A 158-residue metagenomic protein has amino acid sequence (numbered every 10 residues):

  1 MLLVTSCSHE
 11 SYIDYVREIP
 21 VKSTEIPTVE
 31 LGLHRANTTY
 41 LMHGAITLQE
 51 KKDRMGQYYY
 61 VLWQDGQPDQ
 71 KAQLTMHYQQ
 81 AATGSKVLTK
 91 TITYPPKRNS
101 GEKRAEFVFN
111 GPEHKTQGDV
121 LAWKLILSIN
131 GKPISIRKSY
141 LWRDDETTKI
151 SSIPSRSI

Functional and structural regions predicted by a protein language model:
L3-T24: Bacterial Sec signal peptide processing site at the extreme N-terminus
E30-H34, A105-G111, I150-I158: Short, surface-exposed secondary-structure junctions/capping segments
G32-Q67, K71, E102-V108: Contiguous beta-strand segments within globular domains
Y58, D119-P133: Internal, hydrophobic beta-strand segments that form the core of beta-sheet-rich folds
P68-K90, L125-L127: Extended low-complexity, serine/threonine- and proline-enriched intrinsically disordered segments
V87-N99, S139-L141: Solvent-exposed serine/threonine-rich low-complexity stretches and specific carbohydrate-binding patches
P95-D119: Short, solvent-exposed, Trp/other aromatic-anchored flexible loops in extracytoplasmic proteins
K132-I158: Short beta-strand elements
